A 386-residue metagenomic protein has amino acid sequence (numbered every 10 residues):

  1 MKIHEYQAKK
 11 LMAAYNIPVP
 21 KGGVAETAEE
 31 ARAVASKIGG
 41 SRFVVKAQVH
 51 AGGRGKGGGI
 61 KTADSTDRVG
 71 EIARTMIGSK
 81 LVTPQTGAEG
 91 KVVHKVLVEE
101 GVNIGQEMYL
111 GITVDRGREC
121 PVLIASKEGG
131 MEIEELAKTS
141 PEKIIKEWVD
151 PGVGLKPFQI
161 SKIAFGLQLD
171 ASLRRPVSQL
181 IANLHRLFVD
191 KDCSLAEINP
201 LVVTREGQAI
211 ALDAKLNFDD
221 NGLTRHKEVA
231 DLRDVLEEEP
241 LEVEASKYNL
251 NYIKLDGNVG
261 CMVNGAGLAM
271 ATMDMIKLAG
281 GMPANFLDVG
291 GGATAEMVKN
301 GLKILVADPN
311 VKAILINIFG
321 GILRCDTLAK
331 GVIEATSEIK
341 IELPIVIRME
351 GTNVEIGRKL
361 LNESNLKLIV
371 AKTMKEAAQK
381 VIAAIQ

Functional and structural regions predicted by a protein language model:
M1-E197, V202-I316, D326-L328, S337 (+1 more regions): ATP-dependent carboxylate/acyl-activation modules
F319-L323: Glycine-rich, proline-tolerant flexible connector loops at the mouths of alpha/beta enzymes
V332-I333: Feature captures the catalytic cores and cofactor-binding loops of soluble hydro-lyases/lyases that act on carboxylate
E342-G351: Short internal beta-strands
